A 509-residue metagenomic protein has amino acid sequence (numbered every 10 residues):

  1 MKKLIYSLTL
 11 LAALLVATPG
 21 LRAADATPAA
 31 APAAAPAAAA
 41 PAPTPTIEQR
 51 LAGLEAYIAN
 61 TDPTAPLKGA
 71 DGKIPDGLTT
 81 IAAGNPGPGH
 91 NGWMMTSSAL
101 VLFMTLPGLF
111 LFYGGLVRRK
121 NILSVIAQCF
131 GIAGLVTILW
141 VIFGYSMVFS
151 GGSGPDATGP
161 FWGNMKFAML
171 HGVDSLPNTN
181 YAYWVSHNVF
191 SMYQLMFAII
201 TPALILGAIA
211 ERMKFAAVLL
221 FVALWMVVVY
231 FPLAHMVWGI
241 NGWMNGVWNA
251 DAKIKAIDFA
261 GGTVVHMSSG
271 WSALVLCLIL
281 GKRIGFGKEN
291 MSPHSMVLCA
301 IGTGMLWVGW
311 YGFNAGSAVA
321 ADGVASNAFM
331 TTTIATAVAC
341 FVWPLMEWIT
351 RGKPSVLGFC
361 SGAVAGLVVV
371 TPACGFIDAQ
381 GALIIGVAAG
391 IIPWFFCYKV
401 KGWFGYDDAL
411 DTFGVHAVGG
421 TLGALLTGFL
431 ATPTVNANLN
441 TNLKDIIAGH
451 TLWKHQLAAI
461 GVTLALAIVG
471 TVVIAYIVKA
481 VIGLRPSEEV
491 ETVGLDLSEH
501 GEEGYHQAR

Functional and structural regions predicted by a protein language model:
M1-L4: Positively charged n-region of N-terminal signal peptides that target proteins for export
L8-A17: Bacterial N-terminal signal peptides
P19-A23: Sec/Tat signal peptide C-region and signal peptidase I cleavage site
T27-A31, A35-P41, P45, R50-L51 (+1 more regions): Glycine- and aromatic-enriched membrane alpha-helices
